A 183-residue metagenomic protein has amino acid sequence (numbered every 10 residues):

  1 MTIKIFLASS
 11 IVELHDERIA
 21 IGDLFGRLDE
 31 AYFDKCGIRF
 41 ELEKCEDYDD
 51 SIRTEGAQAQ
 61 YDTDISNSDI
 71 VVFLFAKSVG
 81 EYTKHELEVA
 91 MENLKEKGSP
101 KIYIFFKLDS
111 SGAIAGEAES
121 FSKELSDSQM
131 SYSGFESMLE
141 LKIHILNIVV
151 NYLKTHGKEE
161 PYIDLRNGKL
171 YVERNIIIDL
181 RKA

Functional and structural regions predicted by a protein language model:
M1-I70, G98, L170-A183: Conserved N-terminal substructure of TIR/SEFIR domains
L7, F73, Y103-F106: Structural beta-sheet core signal
E13, R53, K77-K95: Conserved TIR/SEFIR loop-to-helix hotspot centered on a Trp-containing motif with a nearby acidic residue
H15-D16, S51-I52, Y82, S111-G116: Switch/connector loops and helix/strand junctions flanking conserved nucleotide-binding motifs in nucleotide-processing
A20, L24, Q60, Y82-V89 (+4 more regions): Alpha-helical scaffold elements adjacent to nucleotide-binding pockets in ATP/GTP-utilizing enzyme cores
E43-D47, F105, F135: Conserved beta-strand termini and adjacent loop/short-helix elements that scaffold enzyme active sites in alpha/beta
N93-S110: A short helix->loop->beta-strand "cap" motif at the edges of active sites that frequently abuts
L108-A183: C-terminal interaction surface of TIR/SEFIR-family domains
